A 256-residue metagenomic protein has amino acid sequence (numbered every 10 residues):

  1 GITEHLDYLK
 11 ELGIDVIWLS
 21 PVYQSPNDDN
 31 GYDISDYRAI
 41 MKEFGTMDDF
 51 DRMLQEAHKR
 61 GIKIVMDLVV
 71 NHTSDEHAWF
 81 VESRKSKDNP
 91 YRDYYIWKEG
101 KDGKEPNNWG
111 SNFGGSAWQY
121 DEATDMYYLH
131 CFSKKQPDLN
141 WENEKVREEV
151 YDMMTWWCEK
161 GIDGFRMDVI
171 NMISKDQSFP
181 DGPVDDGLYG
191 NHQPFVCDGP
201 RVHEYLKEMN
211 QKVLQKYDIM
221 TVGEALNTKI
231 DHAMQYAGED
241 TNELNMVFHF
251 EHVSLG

Functional and structural regions predicted by a protein language model:
G1-T155, E159, M172-K229: Acidic/aromatic-lined carbohydrate-recognition and catalytic surfaces of CAZymes acting on diverse glycans
I17, F165-M167: Hydrophobic residues within beta-strands of alpha/beta enzymes
I162: Conserved protein kinase catalytic-loop anchor
A225-G256: Noncatalytic carbohydrate-binding groove/subsite architecture in carbohydrate-active enzymes
